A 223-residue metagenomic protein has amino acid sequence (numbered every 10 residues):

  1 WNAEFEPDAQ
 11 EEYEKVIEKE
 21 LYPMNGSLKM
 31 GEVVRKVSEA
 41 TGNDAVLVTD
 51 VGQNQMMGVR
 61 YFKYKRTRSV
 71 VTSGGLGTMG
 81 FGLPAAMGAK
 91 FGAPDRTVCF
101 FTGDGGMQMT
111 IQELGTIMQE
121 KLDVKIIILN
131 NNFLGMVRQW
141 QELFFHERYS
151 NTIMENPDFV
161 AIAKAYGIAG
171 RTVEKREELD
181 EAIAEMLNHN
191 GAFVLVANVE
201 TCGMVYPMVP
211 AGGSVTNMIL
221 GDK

Functional and structural regions predicted by a protein language model:
E4, D8-A89: Active-site diphosphate/adenylate-binding microenvironment
K19, E142-A182: Conserved thiamine diphosphate
V37, T49, G88, D104 (+5 more regions): Hydrophobic, well-ordered secondary-structure elements that form the walls of internal hydrophobic environments
V51-Q55, N131-F133, N198-G203: Glycine-rich beta-alpha junction loops
M56-L134: Thiamine diphosphate
Y64-S69, W140-R148, S214-T216: Short glycine/proline- and charge-enriched loop/turn segments that cap or connect secondary-structure elements
S73-L76, H146-M154, G221-K223: A short acidic, glycine-rich active-site loop that binds or catalyzes chemistry on phosphate/adenosine moieties
L179-K223: Glycine/aspartate-rich loop-and-adjacent alpha/beta segment that forms the canonical ThDP
